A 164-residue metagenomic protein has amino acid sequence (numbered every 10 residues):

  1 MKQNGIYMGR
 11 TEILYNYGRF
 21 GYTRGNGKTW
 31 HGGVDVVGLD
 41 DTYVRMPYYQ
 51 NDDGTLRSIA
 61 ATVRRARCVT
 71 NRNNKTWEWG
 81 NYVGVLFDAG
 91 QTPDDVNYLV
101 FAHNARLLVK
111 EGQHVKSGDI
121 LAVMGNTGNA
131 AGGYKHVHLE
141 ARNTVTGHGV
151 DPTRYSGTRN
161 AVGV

Functional and structural regions predicted by a protein language model:
M1-N16, N26: A fold-level detector for beta-propeller and closely related beta-sheet-rich head/sensor domains
K2-G9, T92-V96, L107-D119, H136-V164: Acidic, glycine-rich catalytic/binding loops that coordinate metals and/or anionic ligands
L14-T55, H136: Short glycine/threonine/proline-enriched tight-turn/helix- or strand-capping micro-motif at secondary-structure
D35, G84, V100, V123 (+1 more regions): Conserved beta-strand positions that form and line the central face of beta-propeller blades
V37, L86-G90, R142-T144: A generic structural motif
D40-D41, A105-G112, G125-G128: Gly/Ser-rich catalytic serine loop of serine hydrolases
P47-L108, A130-H138: Zn2+-dependent peptidoglycan hydrolase active-site motif and core
V83-V85, K116-A131: Short hydrophobic beta/alpha edge segments that flank linear recognition/processing sites
